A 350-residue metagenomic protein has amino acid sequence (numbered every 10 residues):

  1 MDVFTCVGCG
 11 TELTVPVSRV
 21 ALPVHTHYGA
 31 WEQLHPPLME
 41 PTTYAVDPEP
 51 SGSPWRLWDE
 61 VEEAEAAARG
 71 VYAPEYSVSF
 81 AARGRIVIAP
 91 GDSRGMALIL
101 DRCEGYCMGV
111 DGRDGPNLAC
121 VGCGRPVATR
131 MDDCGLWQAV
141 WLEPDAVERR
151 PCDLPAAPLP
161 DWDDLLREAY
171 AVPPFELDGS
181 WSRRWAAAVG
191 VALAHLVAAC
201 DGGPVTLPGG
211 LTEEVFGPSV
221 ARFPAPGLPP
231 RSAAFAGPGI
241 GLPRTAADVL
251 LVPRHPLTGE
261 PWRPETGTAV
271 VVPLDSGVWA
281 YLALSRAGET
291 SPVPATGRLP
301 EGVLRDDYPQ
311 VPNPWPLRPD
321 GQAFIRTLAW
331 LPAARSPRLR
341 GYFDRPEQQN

Functional and structural regions predicted by a protein language model:
M1-Y106, V110, P319-N350: An N-terminus-focused feature that recognizes amino-terminal "leader" regions
T5-V7, E12, R85-I88, N117-A119 (+4 more regions): Ordered hydrophobic segments in well-structured contexts
E12, E32, E40, E49 (+11 more regions): Glutamate identity and glutamate-enriched acidic tracts
Y28, G52-W55, L159, D178 (+5 more regions): Intrinsically disordered regions, especially transient/low-confidence alpha-helical propensity segments and coil-helix
E32, R56-D59, D163, S182 (+5 more regions): Short linear interaction motif-like sites in intrinsically disordered regions of transcription factors
H35, D59-E62, W141, D145 (+7 more regions): Short, isolated positions within intrinsically disordered regulatory regions of eukaryotic proteins
Y72-P74, S79-A82, R102-P264: Domain-exit/linker segments immediately C-terminal to small folded modules
R244-N350: Extended, amphipathic alpha-helical scaffolds
